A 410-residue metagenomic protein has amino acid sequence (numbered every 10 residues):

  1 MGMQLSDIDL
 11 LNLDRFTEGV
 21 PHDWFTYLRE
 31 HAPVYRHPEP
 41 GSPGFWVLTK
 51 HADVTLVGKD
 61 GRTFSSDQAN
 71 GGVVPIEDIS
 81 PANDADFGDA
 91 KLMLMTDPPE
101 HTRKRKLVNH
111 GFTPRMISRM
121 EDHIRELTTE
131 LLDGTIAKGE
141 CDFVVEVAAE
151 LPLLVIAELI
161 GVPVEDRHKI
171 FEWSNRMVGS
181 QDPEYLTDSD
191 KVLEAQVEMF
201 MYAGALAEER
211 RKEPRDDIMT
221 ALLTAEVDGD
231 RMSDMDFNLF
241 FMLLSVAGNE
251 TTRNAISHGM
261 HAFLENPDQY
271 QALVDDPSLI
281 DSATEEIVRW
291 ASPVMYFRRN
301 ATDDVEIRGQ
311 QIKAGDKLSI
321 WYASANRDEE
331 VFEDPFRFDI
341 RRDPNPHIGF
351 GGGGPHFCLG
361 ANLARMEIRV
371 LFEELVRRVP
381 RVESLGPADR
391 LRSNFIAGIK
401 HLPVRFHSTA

Functional and structural regions predicted by a protein language model:
M1-A410: Cytochrome P450
